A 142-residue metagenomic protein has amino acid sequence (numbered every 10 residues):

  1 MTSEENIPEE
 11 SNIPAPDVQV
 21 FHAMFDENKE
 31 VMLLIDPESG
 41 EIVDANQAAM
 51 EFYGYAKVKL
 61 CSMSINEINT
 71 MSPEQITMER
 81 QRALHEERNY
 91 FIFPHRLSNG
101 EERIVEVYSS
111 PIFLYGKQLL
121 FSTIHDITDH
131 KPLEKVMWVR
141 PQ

Functional and structural regions predicted by a protein language model:
M1-N6, V107-F121: Short loop/turn elements at sensory-signaling interfaces that couple input to output
M1-V20, H125-Q142: PAS-associated C-terminal cap
E27-K29, E38: C-terminal helix caps at helix-to-loop junctions of PAS-family sensory domains and analogous signal-transducing helical
M32-L34: Short hydrophobic secondary-structure edge segments in sensory/regulatory modules of signaling proteins
E38, N66, H125-T128: Adenine-nucleotide cofactor-binding loop residues
G40-V43: Conserved hydrophobic beta-strand signature of PAS-family and PAS-like sensory domains
A49-L60, T70: PAS/PAS-like sensory domain cap-loop motif
S64, M71-N99: Terminal output helix/cap of sensory domains in signal transduction proteins
